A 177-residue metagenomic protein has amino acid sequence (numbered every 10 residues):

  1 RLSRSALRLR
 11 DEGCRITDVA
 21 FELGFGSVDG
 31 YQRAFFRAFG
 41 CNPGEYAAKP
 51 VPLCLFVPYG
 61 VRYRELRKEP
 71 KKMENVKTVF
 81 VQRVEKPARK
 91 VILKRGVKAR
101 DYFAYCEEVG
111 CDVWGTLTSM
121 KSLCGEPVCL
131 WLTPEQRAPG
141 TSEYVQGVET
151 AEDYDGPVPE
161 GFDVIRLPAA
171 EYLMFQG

Functional and structural regions predicted by a protein language model:
R1-C14: A short, Lys/Arg-enriched amphipathic alpha-helix from helix-turn-helix/homeodomain DNA-binding modules
A6-L7, F21, G44: Residues within alpha-helical segments
R10, D29-G177: A solvent-exposed interaction/effector surface
R15-D18, D29: Residues within helix-turn-helix
A20-F21, Q32: The alpha-helix within a helix-turn-helix
E22-G26: A short, basic/aromatic helix-end/turn motif that makes direct DNA contacts
